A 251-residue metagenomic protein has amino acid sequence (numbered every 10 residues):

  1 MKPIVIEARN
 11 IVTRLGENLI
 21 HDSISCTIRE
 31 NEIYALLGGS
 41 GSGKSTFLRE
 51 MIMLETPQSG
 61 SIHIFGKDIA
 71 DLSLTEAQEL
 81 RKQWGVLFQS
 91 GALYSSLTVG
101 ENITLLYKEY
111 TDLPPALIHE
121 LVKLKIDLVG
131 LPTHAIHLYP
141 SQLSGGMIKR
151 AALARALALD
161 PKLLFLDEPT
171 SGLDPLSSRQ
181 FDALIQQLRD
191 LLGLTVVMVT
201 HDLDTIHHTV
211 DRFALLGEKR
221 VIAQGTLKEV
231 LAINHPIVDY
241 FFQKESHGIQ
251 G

Functional and structural regions predicted by a protein language model:
I52: Helix-to-loop junction immediately C-terminal to a conserved catalytic motif
A116-H134: Conserved ABC ATPase "signature" region
Y139-L143, M147: Conserved ABC ATPase signature
D160: Conserved catalytic motifs of ABC-family nucleotide-binding domains
L164-D167: Catalytic Walker B motif of ABC-type/P-loop ATPase nucleotide-binding domains
